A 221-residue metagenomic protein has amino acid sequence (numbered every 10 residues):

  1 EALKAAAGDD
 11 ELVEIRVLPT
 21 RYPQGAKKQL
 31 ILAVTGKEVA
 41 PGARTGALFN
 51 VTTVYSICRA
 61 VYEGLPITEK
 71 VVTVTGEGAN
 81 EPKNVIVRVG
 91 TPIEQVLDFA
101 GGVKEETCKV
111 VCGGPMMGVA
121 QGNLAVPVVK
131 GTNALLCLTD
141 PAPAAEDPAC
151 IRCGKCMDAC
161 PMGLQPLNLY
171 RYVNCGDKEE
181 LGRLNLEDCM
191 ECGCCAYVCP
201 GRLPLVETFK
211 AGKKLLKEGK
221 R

Functional and structural regions predicted by a protein language model:
E1-A6, A120-P127, P200: Short glycine/threonine-rich loop-to-helix capping motif typified by GTGT followed within a few residues by an Asp-Pro
E1-I93, F99-E106, G114: Hydrophobic alpha-helical positions that pack around
L18, T75-E77, R88, V111-G113 (+4 more regions): Generic beta-strand/beta-sheet core signal
R21-G25, L30-K37, G101-I151: Active-site gating/interface segments in enzymes
L48-S56, E69, N80, R88-T91 (+8 more regions): Conserved active-site and cofactor/substrate-binding residues in soluble primary-metabolism enzymes
G64, K70-V72, A120-A134, A159-C160 (+1 more regions): A glycine-rich, aromatic-flanked flexible loop/lid motif
T73, N84-I86, Q95, V111 (+5 more regions): Structured core elements
A134-D147, M157, P161-R221: Ferredoxin-type iron-sulfur electron-transfer modules in oxidoreductases and energy-metabolism complexes
